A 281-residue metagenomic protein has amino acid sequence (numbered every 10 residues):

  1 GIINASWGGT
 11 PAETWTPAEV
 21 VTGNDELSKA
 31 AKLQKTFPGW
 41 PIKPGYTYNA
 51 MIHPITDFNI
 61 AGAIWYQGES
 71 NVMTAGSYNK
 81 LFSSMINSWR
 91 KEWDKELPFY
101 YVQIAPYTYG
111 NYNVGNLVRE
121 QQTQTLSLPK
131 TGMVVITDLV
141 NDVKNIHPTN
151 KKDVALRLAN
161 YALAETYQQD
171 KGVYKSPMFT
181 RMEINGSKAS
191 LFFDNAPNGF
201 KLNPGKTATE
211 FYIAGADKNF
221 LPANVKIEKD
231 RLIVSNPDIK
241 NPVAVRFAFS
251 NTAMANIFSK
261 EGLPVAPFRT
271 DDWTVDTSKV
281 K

Functional and structural regions predicted by a protein language model:
G1-K281: Cell-envelope and extracellular/periplasmic
